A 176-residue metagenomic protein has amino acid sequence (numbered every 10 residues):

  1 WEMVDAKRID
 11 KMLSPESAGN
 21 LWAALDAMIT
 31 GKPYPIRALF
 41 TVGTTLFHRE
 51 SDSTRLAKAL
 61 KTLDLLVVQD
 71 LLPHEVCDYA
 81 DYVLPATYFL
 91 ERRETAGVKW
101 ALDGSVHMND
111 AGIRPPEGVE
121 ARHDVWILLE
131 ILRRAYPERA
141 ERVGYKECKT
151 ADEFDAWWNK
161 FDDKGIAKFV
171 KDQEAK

Functional and structural regions predicted by a protein language model:
W1-G165: Non-catalytic alpha/beta scaffold blocks inside enzyme catalytic domains
D172-K176: Short, intrinsically disordered, charge-balanced linker/junction segments flanking boundaries in proteins
